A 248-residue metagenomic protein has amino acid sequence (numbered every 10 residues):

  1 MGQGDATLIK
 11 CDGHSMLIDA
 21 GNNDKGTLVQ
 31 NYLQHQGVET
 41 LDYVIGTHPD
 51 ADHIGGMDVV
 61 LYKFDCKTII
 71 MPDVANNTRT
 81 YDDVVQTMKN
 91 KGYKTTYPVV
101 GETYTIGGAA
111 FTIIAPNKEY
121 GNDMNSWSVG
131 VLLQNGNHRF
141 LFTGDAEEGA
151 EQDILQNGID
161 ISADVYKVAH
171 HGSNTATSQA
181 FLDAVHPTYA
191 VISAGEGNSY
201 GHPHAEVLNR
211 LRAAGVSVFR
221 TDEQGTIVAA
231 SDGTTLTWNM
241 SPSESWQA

Functional and structural regions predicted by a protein language model:
M1-A248: Non-globular, low-confidence helical/coil segments that flank catalytic cores
